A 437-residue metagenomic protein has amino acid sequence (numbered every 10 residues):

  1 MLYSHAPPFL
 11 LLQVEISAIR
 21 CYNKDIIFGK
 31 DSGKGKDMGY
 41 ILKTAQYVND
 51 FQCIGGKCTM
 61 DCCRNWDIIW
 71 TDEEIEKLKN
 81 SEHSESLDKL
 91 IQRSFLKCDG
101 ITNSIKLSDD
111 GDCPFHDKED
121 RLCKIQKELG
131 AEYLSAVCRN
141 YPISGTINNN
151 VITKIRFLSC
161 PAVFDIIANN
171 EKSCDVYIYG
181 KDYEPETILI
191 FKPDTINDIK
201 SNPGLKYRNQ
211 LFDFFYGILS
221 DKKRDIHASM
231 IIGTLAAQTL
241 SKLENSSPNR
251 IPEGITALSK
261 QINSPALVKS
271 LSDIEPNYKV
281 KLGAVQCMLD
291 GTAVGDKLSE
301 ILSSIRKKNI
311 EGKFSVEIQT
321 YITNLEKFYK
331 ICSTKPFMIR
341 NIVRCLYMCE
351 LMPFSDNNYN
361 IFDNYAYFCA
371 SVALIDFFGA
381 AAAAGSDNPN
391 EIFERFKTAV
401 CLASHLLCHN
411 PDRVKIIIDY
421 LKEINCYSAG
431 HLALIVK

Functional and structural regions predicted by a protein language model:
M1, F9-L11, I27, S86-K89 (+1 more regions): Acidic/proline-rich low-complexity IDRs
Y3, L11, A18-Y22, I26-K30: Short, positively charged and aromatic/hydrophobic N-terminal segments
G35-E119, Q126-S135, R139-Y179: N-terminal cysteine/histidine-rich coordination modules
G55, T59, R208, F368-V372: Short runs of predominantly hydrophobic/aromatic residues within well-ordered alpha helices that form helix-helix
Q126-G130, N148, P203, Y359-Y367: Conserved aromatic-histidine-acidic binding/catalytic patches
A162-G254: Charged, amphipathic alpha-helical linkers/stalks
K223-K437: Hydrophobic, aromatic-lined core segments that form the binding pocket/scaffold for planar heteroaromatic ligands
